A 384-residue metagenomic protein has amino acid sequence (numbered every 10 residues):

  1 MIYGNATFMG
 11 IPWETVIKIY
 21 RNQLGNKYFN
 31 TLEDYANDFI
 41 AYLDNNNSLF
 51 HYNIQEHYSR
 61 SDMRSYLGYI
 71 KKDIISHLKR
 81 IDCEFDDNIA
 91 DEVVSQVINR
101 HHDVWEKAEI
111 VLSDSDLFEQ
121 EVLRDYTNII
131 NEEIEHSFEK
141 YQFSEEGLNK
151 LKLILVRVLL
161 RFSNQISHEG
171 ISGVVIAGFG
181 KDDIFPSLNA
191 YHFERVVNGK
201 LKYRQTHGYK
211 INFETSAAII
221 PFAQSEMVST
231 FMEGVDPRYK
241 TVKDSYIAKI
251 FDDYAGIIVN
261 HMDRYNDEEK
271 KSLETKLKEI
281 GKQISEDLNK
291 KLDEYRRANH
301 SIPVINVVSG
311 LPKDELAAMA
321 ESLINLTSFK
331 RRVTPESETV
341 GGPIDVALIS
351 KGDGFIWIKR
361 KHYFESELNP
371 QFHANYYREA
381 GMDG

Functional and structural regions predicted by a protein language model:
M1-G384: N-terminal nucleophile
